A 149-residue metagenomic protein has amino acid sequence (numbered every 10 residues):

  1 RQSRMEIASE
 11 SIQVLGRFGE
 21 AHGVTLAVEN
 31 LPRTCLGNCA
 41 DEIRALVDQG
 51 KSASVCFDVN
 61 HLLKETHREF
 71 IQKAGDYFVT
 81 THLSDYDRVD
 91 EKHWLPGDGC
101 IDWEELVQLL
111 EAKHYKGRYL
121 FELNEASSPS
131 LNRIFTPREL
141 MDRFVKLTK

Functional and structural regions predicted by a protein language model:
R1-M5, V28-C35, E91-W94: Surface-exposed cleft-lining segments at the edges of enzyme active sites
Q2-A27: Glycine/proline-rich, flexible active-site/cofactor-binding loop segments that harbor closely spaced acidic
S9, Q13, R17, G37-C56 (+1 more regions): Histidine-acidic metal/acid-base catalytic patches
V24-L36, C56-N60: Aromatic-lined carbohydrate-recognition surfaces of secreted/lumenal glycan-active proteins
